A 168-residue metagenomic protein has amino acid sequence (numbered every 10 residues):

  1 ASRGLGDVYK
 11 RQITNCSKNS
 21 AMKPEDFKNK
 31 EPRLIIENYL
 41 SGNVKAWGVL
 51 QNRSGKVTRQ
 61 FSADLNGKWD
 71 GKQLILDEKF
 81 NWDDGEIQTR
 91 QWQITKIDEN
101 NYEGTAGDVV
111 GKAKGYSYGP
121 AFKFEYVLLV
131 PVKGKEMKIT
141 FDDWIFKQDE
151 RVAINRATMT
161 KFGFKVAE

Functional and structural regions predicted by a protein language model:
A1-Q12: Single conserved hydrophobic/aromatic residue that forms the stacking wall/gate of nucleotide- or nucleobase-binding
C16-K18: N-terminal Sec signal peptide cleavage junction
S20, P24-E25, A63, W69 (+2 more regions): Sequence-level preference for short, compositionally simple segments enriched in small aliphatic or small polar residues
F27-N43: N-terminal helix-cap/turn-to-beta initiation motif at the start of protein domains
K28-P32, S62-A63, D108-K112, T140-D142: Short structured motifs
W47, Q51-V132: Central antiparallel beta-sheet cores of small beta-barrel/beta-sandwich binding domains
V57-A63, E136-F141, F164-E168: Amphipathic hydrophobic-ligand
D142, K147-E168: Glycine-rich, aromatic-bearing surface loops/beta-hairpins
